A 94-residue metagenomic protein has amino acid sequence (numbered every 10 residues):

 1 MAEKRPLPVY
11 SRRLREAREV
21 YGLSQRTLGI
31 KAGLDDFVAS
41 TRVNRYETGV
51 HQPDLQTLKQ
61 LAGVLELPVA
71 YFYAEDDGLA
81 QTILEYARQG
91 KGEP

Functional and structural regions predicted by a protein language model:
M1-Y21: A short, Lys/Arg-rich alpha-helix, primarily the initiator
A2-K4, G63, Y73-P94: Short, charged recognition helix plus adjacent turn of helix-turn-helix-like nucleic-acid-binding domains
R12, G22-L23, V38, P53-Q56: Residue-level signal for the short linker/turn that defines the boundary of a DNA-recognition helix
Y21-R45: Short alpha-helical DNA-recognition segment
A32, E47, Y73-D76: DNA major-groove recognition helix of helix-turn-helix
S40-R42, T48-G63, L79: Short, basic-rich loop-to-helix N-cap that marks the start of a DNA-contacting helix
